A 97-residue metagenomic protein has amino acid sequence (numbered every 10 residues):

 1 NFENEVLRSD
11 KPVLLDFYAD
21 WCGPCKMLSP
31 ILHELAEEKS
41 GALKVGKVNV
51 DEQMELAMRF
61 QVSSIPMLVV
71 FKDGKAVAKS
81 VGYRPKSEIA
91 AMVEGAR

Functional and structural regions predicted by a protein language model:
N1-V13, M54: A short beta-strand-turn-helix
F2, L15, L32, N49 (+1 more regions): Residue-level signature of catalytic and energy-coupling elements of molecular machines, predominantly ATP/GTP-dependent
D10-K11, Y18-W21, S64: Short pre-active-site segment immediately N-terminal to redox-active cysteine/selenocysteine motifs in thiol-based
D10-P12, M27-V48, E52: Conserved helix-turn-beta segment immediately C-terminal to the redox Cys motif in thioredoxin-like folds
V13, M54, F60-V69: Structural micro-motif
F17-I31: Conserved redox-active cysteine motifs that mediate thiol-disulfide chemistry, especially di-cysteine Cys-X(1-2)-Cys
S64-R97: Non-catalytic, surface beta->alpha helical segment in thiol-disulfide oxidoreductase systems
